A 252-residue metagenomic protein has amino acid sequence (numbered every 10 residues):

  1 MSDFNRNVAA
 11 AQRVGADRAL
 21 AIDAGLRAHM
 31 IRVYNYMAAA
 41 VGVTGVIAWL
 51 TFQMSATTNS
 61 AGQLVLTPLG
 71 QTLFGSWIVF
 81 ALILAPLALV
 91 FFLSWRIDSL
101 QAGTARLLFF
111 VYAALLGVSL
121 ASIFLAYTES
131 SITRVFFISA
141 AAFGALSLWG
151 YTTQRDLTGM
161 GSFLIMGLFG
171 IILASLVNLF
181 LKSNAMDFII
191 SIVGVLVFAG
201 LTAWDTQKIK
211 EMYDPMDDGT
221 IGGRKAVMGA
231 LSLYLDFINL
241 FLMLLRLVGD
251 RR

Functional and structural regions predicted by a protein language model:
M1-R252: A hydrophobic alpha-helical transmembrane-helix feature that marks the membrane cores and membrane-interface segments
